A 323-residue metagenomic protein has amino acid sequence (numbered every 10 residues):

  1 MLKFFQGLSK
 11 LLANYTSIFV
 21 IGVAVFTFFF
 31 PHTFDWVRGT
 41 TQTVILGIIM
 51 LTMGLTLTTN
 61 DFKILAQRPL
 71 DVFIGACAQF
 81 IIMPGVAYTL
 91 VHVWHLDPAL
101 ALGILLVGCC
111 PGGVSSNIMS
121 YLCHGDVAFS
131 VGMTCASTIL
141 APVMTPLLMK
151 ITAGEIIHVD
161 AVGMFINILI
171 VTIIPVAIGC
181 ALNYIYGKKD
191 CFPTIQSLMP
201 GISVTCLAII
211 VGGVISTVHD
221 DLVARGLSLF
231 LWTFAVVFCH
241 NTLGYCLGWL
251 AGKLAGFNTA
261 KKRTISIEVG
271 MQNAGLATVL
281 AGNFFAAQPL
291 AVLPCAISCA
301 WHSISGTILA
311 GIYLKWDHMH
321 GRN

Functional and structural regions predicted by a protein language model:
M1-N323: Alpha-helical transmembrane segments of multi-pass small-molecule/ion transporters
